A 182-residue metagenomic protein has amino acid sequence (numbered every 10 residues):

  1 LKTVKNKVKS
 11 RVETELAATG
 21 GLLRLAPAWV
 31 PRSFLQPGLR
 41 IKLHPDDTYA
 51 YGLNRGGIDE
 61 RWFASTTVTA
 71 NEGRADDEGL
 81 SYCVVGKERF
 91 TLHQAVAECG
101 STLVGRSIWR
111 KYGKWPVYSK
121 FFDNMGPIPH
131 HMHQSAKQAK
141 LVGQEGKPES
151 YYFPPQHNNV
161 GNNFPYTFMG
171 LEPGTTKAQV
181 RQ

Functional and structural regions predicted by a protein language model:
K2-A178: Transition-metal
V180-Q182: Catalytic-pocket segment enriched in acidic/His residues
